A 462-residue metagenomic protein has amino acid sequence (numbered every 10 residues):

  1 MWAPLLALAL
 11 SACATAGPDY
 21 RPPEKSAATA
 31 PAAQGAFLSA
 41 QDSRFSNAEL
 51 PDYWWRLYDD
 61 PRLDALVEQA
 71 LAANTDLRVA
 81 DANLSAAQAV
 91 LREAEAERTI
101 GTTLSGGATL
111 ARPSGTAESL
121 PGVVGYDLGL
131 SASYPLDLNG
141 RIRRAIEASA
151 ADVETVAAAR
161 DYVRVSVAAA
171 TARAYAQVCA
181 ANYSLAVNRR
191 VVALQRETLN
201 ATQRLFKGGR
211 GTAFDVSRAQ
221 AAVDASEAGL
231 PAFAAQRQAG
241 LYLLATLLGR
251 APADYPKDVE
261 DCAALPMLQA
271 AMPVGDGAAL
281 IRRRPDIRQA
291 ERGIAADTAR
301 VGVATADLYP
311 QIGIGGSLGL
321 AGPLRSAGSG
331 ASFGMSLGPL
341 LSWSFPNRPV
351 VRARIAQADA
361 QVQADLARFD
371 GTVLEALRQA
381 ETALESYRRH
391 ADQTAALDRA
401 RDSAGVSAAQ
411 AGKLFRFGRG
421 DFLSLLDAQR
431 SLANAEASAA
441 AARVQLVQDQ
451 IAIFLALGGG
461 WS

Functional and structural regions predicted by a protein language model:
A3-A72, A150, A234-R282, L455-S462: Terminal intrinsically disordered/low-complexity segments used for targeting and assembly
D19-R21, Y53, D59-R62, L66-Q69 (+7 more regions): Small/polar-residue-enriched beta-strand and adjacent coil segments characteristic of outer-membrane beta-barrel
A73-N74, G208, F417: Charged, alpha-helical scaffolding/interaction elements associated with membrane systems
V79-A94, V163, V167-R204, A221-S226 (+4 more regions): Amphipathic alpha-helical coiled-coil segments
K207-Q236: Repeat-solenoid scaffold signature
T212, A251, G420-D421, G460: Short coil/turn motifs that cap or connect alpha-helices
